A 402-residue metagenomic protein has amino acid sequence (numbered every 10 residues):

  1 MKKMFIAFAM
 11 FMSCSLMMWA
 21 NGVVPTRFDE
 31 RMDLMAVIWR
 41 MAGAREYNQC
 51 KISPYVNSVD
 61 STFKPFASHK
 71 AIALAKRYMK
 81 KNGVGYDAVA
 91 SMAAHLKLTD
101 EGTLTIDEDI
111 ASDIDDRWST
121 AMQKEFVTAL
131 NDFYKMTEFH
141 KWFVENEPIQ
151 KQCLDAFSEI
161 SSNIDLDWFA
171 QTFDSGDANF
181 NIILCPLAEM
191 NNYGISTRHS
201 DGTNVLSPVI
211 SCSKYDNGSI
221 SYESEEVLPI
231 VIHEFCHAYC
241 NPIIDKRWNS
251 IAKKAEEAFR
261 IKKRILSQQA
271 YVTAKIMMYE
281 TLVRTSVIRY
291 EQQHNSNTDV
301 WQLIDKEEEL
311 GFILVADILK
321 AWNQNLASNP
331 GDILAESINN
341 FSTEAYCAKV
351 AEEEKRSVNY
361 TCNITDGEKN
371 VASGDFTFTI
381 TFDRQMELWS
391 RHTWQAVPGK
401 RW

Functional and structural regions predicted by a protein language model:
M1-V23: Bacterial Sec-dependent N-terminal signal peptides
N21-T103, L310-L319, A327, G331: N-terminal mature-domain "stem" immediately C-terminal to a signal peptide or N-terminal signal-anchor/transmembrane
E108-D113, Y193-E225: Active-site scaffold of zinc-dependent metalloenzymes
E147-N204: Auxiliary, metal-adjacent structural segments of Zn-dependent hydrolase domains
E225-K246: Active-site recognition of the HExxH zinc-binding catalytic motif
N241-Q268: Post-HEXXH active-site segment of zinc metalloproteases
T285-C362, E387: Pan-zinc metallopeptidase signature
S373-W402: Short, surface-exposed alpha-helix to beta-strand junction/turn motifs within ectodomains of secreted and cell-envelope
